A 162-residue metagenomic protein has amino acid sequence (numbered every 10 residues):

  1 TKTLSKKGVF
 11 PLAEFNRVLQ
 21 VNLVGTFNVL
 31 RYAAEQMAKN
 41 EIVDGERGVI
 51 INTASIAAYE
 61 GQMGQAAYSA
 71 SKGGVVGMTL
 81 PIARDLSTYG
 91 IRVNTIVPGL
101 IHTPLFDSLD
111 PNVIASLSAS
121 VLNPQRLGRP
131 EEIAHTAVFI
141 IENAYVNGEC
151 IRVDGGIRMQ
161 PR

Functional and structural regions predicted by a protein language model:
T1-N16, E35, K39-D44, G64-A67 (+1 more regions): Conserved mid-core segment of classical short-chain dehydrogenase/reductases
G8-N28, I51, V75: Catalytic Tyr-X3-Lys loop
V18-Q20, N112-E132: Catalytic Tyr-x(3-8)-Lys segment
L30, S71, T79: Active-site helix of classical SDR
E35, R84-D85: Alpha-helical segment proximal to the catalytic Tyr-Lys
S55: Residue(s) in the substrate-gating loop at a strand-loop-helix junction that position the organic substrate next
S87, R92, N147-E149: Short, small/polar-rich loop/turn modules that mediate ligand/substrate recognition or access, typified
R129-V153, R158: C-terminal substrate-recognition "lid" of short-chain dehydrogenase/reductases
